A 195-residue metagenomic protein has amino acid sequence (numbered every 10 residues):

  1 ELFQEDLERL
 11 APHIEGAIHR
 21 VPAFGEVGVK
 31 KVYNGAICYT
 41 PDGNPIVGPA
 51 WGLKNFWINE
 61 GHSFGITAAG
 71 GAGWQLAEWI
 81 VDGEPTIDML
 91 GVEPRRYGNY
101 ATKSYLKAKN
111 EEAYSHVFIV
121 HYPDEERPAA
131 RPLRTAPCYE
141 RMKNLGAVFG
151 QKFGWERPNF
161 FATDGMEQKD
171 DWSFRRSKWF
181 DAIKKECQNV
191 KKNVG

Functional and structural regions predicted by a protein language model:
L2-R134: C-terminal catalytic lobe of FAD-dependent flavoproteins
I87-D88, P94-G195: Glycine/proline-enriched, intrinsically flexible loops and inter-domain linkers
